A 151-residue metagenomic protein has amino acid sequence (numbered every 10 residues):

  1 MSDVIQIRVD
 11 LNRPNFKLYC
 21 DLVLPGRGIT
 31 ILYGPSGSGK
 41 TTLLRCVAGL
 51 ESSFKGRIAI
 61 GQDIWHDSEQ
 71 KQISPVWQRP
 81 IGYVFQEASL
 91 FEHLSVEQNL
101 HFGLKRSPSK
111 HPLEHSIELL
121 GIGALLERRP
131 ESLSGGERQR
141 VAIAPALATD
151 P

Functional and structural regions predicted by a protein language model:
Y33-P35: The feature captures the beta-strand-to-loop junction immediately N-terminal to the Walker
A48: Helix-to-loop junction immediately C-terminal to a conserved catalytic motif
D63-S68, P108-L125: Conserved ABC ATPase "signature" region
W65-G82, R106: ABC ATPase NBD coupling module
H93-G103: Short coil-to-helix segment of the ABC ATPase nucleotide-binding domain corresponding to the Q-loop/switch region
R129-L133, E137: Conserved ABC ATPase signature
I143: Hydrophobic anchor residue at the start of the ABC signature
